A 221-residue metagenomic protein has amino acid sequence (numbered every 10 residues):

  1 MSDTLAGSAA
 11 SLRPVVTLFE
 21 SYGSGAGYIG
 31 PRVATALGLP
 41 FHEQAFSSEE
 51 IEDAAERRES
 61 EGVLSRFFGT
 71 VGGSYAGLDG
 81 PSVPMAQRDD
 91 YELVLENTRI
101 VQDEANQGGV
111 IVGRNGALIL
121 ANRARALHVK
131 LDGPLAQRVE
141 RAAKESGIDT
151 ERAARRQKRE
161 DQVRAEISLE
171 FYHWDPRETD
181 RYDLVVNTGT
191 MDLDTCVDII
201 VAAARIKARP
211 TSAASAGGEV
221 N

Functional and structural regions predicted by a protein language model:
M1-R13: Extreme N-terminal, non-catalytic leader segments that precede Walker-type/kinase nucleotide-binding cores
D3, G69-G77, D149-D194: Small-molecule kinase domains that catalyze NTP-dependent phosphoryl transfer to phosphate-bearing small molecules
S11-V16, Q107: Pre-Walker A (Motif I) flank of P-loop NTPase domains
L18-V33: Glycine-rich phosphate-binding P-loop
S47-G108: ATP-dependent small-molecule kinase phosphotransfer cores that center on conserved nucleotide phosphate-binding segments
Q102, E170-N221: NTP-dependent small-molecule kinase module
E104, G109, G113-A126: RNA pseudouridine synthases
N122-R159: Conserved phosphate-donor/acceptor-positioning beta-strand/loop module used by diverse small-molecule
